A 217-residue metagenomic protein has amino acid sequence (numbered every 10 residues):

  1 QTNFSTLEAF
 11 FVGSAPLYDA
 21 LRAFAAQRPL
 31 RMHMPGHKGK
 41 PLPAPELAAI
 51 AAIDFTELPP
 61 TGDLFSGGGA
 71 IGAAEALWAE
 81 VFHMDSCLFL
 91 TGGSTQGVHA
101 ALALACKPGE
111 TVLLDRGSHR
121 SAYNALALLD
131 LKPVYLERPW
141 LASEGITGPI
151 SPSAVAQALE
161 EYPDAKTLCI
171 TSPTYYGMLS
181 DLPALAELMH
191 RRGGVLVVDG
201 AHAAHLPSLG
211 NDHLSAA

Functional and structural regions predicted by a protein language model:
Q1-G69: N-terminal "arm"/small-domain region of PLP-dependent enzymes with the aminotransferase-like
F4-L7, F11-R22, A26, S66 (+2 more regions): Conserved PLP-enzyme active-site core in the AAT-like
K38-A44, S86-F89, I150, A154: Short acidic/polar alpha-helix capping motifs at helix-coil junctions
L47-Q96, G117: Conserved N-terminal alpha-helix of the aminotransferase class I/II PLP-enzyme fold
